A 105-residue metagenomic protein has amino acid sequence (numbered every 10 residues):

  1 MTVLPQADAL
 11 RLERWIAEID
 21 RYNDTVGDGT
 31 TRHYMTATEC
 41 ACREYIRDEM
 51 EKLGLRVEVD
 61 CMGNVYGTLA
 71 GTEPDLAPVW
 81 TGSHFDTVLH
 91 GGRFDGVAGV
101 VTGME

Functional and structural regions predicted by a protein language model:
T2-T36: N-terminal capping segment at the start of a domain
A7-R14, A37-A41, Y45, A98-V101: Conserved active-site and cofactor/substrate-binding residues in soluble primary-metabolism enzymes
D24-A70: A non-catalytic alpha/beta surface segment that caps or lines the substrate-entry region of metallo-dependent hydrolase
T72-P78: Proline/glycine-enriched tight loop/beta-turn segments at coil->beta junctions that connect or precede beta-strands
P78-H84: Short FAD-binding loop at a beta-strand-to-alpha-helix junction that anchors the flavin cofactor in diverse
T81, G91-E105: Alpha-helical metal-binding/catalytic segments enriched in His/Glu/Asp
T87: Glycine-rich phosphate/pyrophosphate-binding beta-alpha loops
